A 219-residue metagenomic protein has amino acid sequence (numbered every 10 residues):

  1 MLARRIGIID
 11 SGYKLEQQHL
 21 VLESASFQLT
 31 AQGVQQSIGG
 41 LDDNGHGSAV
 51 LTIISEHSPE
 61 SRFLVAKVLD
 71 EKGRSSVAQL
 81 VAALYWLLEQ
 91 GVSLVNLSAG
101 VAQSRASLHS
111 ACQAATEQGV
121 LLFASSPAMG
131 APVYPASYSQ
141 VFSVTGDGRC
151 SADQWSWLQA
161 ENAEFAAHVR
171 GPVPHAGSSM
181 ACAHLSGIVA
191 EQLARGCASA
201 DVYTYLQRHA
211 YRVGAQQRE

Functional and structural regions predicted by a protein language model:
M1-H57, S61, P172, Q217-R218: Active-site core segment of subtilase-fold serine proteases
R4, D10-G12, A131-A194: Extracellular S/T/G-rich loop segment that most often corresponds to the catalytic His/Ser-adjacent loop
R5, R62, G119-L121, Y134: Proline-centered loop/turn at the N-terminus of a beta-strand
S37-V101, R195, H209-G214: Subtilisin-like peptidase catalytic core
L64, L121-F123, A166: Structural detector of well-ordered beta-strand residues that form the stable sheet scaffold of enzyme domains
N96-S98, L122-S126, V144: Active-site neighborhood of phospho(di)ester-bond hydrolases with catalytic His/Asp-centered motifs
S104-F123: Catalytic-core regions built around general acid/base machinery
C197-E219: An often Trp-containing, charged/polar helix-loop segment at the C-terminal end of enzyme catalytic cores
